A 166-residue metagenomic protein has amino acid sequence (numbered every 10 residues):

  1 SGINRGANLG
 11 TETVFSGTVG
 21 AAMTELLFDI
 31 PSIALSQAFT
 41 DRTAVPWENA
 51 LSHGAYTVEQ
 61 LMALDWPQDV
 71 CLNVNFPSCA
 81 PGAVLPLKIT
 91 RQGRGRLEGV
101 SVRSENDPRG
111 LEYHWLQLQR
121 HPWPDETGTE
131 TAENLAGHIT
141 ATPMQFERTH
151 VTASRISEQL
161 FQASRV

Functional and structural regions predicted by a protein language model:
S1-R5: Short acidic, glycine-rich surface-loop motifs adjacent to enzyme active sites
G6, F28, Q60, L64: Mid-sequence acidic-hydrophobic segments that form the walls of catalytic/ligand-binding cavities or oligomerization
A7-S16: Glycine/threonine-rich flexible loop motifs
G10-T11, T43, L85, T152: Generic domain-boundary/flexible-linker signal
F15-V19, D125: Short acidic (Asp/Glu) patches
L26-N49: Glycine-rich phosphate/pyrophosphate-binding loops and their adjacent beta-strand/loop elements at enzyme active sites
E48-V166: Electrostatically charged, flexible surface regions
